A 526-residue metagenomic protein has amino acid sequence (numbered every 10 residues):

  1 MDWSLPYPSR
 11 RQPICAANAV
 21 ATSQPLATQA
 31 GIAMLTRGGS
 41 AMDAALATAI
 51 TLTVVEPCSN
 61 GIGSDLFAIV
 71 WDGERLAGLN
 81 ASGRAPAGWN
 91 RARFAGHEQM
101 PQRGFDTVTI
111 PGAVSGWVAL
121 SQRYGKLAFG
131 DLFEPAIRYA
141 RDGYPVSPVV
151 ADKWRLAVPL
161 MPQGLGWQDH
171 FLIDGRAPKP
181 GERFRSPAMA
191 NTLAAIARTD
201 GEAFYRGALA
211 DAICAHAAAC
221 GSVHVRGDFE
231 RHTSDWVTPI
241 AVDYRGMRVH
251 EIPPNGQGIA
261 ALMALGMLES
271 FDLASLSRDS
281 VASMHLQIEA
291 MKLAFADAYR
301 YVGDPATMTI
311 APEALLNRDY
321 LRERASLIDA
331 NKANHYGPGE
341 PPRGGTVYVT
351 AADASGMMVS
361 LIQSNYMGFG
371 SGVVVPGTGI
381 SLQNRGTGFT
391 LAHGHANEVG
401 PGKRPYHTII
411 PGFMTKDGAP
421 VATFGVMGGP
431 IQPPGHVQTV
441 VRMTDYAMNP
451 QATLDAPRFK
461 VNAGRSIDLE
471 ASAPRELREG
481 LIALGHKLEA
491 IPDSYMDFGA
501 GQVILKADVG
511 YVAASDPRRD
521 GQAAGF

Functional and structural regions predicted by a protein language model:
M1-Q29, A33, A41-R206, A210-G256 (+4 more regions): Noncatalytic scaffold domains of N-terminal-nucleophile
T48-T53, S222-H224, D329-G337, T390-V399 (+1 more regions): Short Pro/Gly-enriched beta-strand edge/turn motifs at strand-loop
V54-W71, R75-G78, V223-V225, M357-A422 (+2 more regions): Active-site rim segments in enzyme catalytic domains, especially the processed small/beta chain of N-terminal
W236, R343-T346, H407-I409: Short, small/polar residue-rich loop motifs at catalytic or cofactor-binding pockets
E251-P254, M414-I431: Extended C-terminal regions of large enzymes
S270-N365, T378, R385, P492: Internal maturation/activation junctions in enzymes
S355, K403, H436, D445-Y495: Extended C-terminal subregions enriched in glycine
